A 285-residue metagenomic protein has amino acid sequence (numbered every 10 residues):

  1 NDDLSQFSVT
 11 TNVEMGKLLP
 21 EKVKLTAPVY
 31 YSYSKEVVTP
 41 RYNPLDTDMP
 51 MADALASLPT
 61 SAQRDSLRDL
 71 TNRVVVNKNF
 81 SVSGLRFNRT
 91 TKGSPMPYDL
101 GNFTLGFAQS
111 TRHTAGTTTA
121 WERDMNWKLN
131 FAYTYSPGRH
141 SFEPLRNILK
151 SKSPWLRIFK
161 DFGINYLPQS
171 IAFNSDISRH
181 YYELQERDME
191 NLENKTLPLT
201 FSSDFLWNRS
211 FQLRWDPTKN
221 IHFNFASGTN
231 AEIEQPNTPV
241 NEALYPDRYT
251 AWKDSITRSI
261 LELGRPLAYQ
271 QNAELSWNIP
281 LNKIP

Functional and structural regions predicted by a protein language model:
N1-P285: Exposed, low-structure sequence patches enriched in small/polar residues
